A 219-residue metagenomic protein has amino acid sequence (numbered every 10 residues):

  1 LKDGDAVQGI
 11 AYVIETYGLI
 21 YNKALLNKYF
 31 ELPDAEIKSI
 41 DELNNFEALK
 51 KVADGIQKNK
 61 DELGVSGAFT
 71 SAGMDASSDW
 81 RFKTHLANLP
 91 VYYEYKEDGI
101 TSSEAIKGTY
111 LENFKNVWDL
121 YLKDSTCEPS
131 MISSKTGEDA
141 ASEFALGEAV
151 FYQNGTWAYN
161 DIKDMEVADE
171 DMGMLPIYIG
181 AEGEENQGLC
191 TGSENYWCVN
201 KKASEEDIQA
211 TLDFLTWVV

Functional and structural regions predicted by a protein language model:
L1-L26, E184-C190: A structural signal for short loop-to-beta-strand junctions that line the ligand-binding cleft of periplasmic/secreted
K2-V13, Y17, E47-S103, A149: Extracytoplasmic/periplasmic solute-binding protein
K38-N44, G73, V91-N116, D164-E166 (+1 more regions): Short, solvent-exposed loop/beta-turn-alpha elements that line the ligand-binding surface or hinge of extracytoplasmic
L43-A48, M131-L146: Short helix-initiation/N-cap motifs at beta->coil->alpha
K50-G55, D98-S134: Glycine-centered hinge/linker elements that transmit conformational signals in sensory and ligand-binding systems
T126, M165-V219: Extracytoplasmic/periplasmic substrate-recognition and gating elements
G137, N154-Y159, I177, S193-N195: Beta->alpha turn/N-cap motifs
V150-N154, G173: Paired acidic/hydrophobic, glycine-rich loop segments that form the ligand-binding mouth/hinge of periplasmic-binding
